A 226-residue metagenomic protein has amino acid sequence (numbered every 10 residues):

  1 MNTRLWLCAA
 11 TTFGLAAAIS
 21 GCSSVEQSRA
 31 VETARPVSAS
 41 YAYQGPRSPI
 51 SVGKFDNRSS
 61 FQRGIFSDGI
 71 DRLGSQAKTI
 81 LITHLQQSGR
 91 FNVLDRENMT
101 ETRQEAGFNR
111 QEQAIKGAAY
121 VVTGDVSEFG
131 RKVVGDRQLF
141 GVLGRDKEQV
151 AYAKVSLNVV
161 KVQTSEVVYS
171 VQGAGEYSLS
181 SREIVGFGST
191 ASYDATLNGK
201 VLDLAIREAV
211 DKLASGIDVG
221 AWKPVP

Functional and structural regions predicted by a protein language model:
M1-A10: Bacterial N-terminal signal peptides that target proteins for export
A16-I19: Bacterial Sec-type N-terminal signal peptides, specifically the leucine/valine-rich hydrophobic h-region
C22-V93, N98-A106, R110, L179 (+1 more regions): A structural "domain/chain start" motif
S23-V25, E101-V168, S178-S181, F187-S192: Surface-exposed short loop/turn segments
P49-D56, I80-H84, N92-L94, A119-S127 (+2 more regions): Soluble periplasmic/extracytoplasmic beta-strand elements of cell-envelope proteins
V168-Q172, R207-E208: Juxtamembrane/interfacial segments around transmembrane helices
G175: Active-site donor-binding loop signature of nucleotide-sugar glycosyltransferases
